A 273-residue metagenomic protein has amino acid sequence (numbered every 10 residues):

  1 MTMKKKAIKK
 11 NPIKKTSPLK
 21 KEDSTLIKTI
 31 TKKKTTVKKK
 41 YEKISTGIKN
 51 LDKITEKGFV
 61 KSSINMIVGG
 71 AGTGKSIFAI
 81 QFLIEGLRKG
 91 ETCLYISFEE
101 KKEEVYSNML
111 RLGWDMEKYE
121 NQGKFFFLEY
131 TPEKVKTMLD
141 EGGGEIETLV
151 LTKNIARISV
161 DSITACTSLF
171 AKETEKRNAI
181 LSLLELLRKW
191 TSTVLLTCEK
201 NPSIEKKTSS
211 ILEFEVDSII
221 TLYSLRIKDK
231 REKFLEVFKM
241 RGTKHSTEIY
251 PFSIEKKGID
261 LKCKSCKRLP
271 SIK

Functional and structural regions predicted by a protein language model:
M3-V37: Intrinsically disordered, polybasic Lys/Arg-rich low-complexity tracts
T35, K40-E42, L151-R157, L225-K273: Conserved P-loop NTPase
I48-G58: Pre-Walker A adenine-sensing motif
N65-V68: Short hydrophobic/aromatic beta-strand immediately N-terminal to the Walker A/P-loop
G70-K134: Conserved P-loop
T92, N154-R157, W190-T197: Loop/turn-to-beta-strand initiation segments
Y130-K189: Phosphate-binding/switch loop-helix module in NTP-utilizing enzymes
L169, E173, I180, L184-W190 (+1 more regions): Conserved catalytic-core segment of NTP-binding enzymes
